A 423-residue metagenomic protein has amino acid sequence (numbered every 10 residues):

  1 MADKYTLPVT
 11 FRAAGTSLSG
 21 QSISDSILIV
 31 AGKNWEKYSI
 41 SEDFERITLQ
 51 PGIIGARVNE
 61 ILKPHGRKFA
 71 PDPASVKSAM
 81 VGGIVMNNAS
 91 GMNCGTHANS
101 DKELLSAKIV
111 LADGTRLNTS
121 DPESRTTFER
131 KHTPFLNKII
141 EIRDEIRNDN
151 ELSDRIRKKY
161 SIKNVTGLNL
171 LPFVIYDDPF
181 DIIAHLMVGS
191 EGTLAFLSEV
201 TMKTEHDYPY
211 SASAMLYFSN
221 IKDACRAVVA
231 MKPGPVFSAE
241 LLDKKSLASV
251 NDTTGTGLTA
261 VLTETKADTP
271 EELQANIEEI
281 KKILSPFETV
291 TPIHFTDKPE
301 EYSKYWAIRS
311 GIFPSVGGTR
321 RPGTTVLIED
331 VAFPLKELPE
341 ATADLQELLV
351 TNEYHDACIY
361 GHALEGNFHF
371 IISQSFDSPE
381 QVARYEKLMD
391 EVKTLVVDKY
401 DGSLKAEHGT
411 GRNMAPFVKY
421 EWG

Functional and structural regions predicted by a protein language model:
M1-V9, I27-P73, A89-I139, H206-F218 (+2 more regions): N-terminal glycine-rich flavin-associated loop
M1-W35, F69-A70, N352, C358-G366 (+2 more regions): Glycine-rich N-terminal segment of FAD-binding domains in flavoprotein oxidoreductases, spanning the beta-loop-helix
A13-T16, A74, P122, K244 (+2 more regions): Short, ordered loop/turn segments at secondary-structure junctions
L18-S19, I23, L62-S106, L111 (+4 more regions): A gly/ser-rich beta-alpha-beta helix-loop segment of oxidoreductase catalytic cores
F69-S78, P334, Y360, L404-K405: Active-site cores enriched in adjacent His and Asp/Glu residues with nearby glycine-rich loops that coordinate divalent
E129-I175: Flexible inter-domain linker/hinge segments
P172-F180, A184-K387, L395-S403, G411-P416: C-terminal substrate-recognition/cap domain of FAD-linked oxidoreductases
S403-K405, V418-G423: Contiguous mid-protein beta-loop-alpha structural module that forms a pocket-lining wall or clamp of enzyme active
